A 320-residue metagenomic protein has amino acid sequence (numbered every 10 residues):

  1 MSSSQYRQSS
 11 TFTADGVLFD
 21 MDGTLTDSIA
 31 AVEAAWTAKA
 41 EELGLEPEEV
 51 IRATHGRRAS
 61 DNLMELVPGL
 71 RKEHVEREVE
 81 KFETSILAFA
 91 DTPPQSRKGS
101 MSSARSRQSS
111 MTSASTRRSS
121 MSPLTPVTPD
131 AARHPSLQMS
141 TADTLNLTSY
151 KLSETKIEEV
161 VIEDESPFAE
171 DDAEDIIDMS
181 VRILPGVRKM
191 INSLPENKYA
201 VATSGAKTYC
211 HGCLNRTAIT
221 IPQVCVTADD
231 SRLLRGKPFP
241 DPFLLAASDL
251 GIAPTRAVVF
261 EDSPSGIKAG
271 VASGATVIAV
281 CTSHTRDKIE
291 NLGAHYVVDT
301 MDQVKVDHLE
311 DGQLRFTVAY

Functional and structural regions predicted by a protein language model:
M1-T13, M111-M139, T144-L147, R188-P195 (+1 more regions): Asp-based, Mg2+/Mn2+-dependent phosphohydrolase catalytic module
Q5-M21, L25-L184, R188, N192-P195: N-terminal helical cap/lid subdomain that shapes the substrate entry/recognition surface in HAD-like hydrolases
T24, T203-G205: Conserved phosphate-coupling serine/threonine residues in phosphotransfer and NTP-handling enzymes
A34-W36, D171-E174, K198-A200, D230-S231 (+1 more regions): N-terminal start-of-chain detector that recognizes signal peptides and the immediate post-cleavage beginning
E46, K198, T276: Residue-level detector of anion-binding/catalytic polar loops
G56, A206-K207: Short "lid" loop at the C-terminus of a central beta-strand within the Rossmann-like core of SAM-dependent
I183, A202, R235: Residue-level marker of regulatory loop/turn positions in helix-turn-helix DNA-binding domains and in histidine
